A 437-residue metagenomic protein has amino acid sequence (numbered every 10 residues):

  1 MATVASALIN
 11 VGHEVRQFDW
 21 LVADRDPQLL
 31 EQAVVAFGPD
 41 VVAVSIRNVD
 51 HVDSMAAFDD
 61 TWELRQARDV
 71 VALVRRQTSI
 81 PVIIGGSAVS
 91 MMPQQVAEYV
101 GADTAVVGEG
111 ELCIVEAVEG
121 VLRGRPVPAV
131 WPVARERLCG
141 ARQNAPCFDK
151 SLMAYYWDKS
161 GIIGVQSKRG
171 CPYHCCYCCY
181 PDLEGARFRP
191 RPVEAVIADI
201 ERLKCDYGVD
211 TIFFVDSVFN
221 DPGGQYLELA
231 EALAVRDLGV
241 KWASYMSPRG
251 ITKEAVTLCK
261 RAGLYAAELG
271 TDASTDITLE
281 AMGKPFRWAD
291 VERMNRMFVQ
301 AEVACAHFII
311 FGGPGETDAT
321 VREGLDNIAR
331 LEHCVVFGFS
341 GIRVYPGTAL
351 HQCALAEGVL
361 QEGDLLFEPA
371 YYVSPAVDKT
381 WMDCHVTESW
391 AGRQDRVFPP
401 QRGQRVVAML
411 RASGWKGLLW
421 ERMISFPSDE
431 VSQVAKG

Functional and structural regions predicted by a protein language model:
M1-G208: Acidic, low-complexity intrinsically disordered segments
L8-V15, L73-I80, D206-Y207, R236 (+4 more regions): A structural motif corresponding to the C-terminal end of an alpha-helix and its immediate exit/capping segment
E31-D40, D50, L122, T348-G437: Radical SAM enzyme core and accessory elements
A43-R47, G110, V256-S274, F337-V344: Non-cysteine beta-strand/loop elements that form the S-adenosyl-L-methionine
N48-M55, P93-Q94, Y173, G224 (+5 more regions): Flexible glycine/acidic-rich beta-alpha junction loops that bind and position SAM and/or redox cofactors in anaerobic
I83-I84, V106, W131-P132, A243 (+3 more regions): Structural detector of well-ordered beta-strand residues that form the stable sheet scaffold of enzyme domains
P93-V100, A255, G315-R330: Catalytic cores of alpha/beta
P146-F311, T320, D326: Radical SAM [4Fe-4S] cluster-binding motif and immediate context
